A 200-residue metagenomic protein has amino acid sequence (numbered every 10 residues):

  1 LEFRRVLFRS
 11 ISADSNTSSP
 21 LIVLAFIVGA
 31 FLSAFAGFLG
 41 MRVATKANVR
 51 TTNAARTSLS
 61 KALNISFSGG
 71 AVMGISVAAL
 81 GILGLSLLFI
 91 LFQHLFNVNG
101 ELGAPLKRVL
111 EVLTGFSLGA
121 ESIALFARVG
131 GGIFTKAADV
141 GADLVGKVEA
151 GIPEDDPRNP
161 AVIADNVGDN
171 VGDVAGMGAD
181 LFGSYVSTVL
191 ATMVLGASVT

Functional and structural regions predicted by a protein language model:
L1-T200: Hydrophobic, small-residue-rich transmembrane alpha-helices and their short perimembrane loops in multi-pass membrane
